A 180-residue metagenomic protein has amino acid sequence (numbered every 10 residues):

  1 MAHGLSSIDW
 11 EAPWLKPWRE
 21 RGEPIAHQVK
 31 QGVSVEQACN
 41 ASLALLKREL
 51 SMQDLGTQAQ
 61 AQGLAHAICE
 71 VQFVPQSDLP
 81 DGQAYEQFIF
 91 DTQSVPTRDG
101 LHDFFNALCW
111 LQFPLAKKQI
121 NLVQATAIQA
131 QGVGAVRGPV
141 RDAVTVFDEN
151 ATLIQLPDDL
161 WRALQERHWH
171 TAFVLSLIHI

Functional and structural regions predicted by a protein language model:
M1-A67: N-terminal ordered "arm"
C69-Q72: An N-terminal structural lobe/cap that precedes and organizes the functional/catalytic core across diverse proteins
P75-D78, A151, H168: Short, flexible loop/turn elements at secondary-structure junctions
Q83-Q165: Internal, hydrophobic cores of structured domains that mediate oligomerization or house catalytic pockets within large
F173-S176: Extended, charged interaction scaffolds in large complex subunits
I178-I180: Conserved small/polar residues in nucleotide/adenosyl-binding loops
